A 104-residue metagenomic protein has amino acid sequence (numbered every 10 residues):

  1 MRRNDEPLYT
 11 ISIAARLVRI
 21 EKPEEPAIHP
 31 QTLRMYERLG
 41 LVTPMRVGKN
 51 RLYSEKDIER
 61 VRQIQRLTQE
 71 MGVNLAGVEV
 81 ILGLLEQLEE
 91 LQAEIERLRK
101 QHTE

Functional and structural regions predicted by a protein language model:
M1-R66: Basic helix-turn-helix/winged-helix DNA-binding cores and closely related short helical interaction motifs
Q69-E104: Long, leucine- and charge-enriched amphipathic alpha-helices that form heptad-repeat coiled-coil/leucine-zipper-like
